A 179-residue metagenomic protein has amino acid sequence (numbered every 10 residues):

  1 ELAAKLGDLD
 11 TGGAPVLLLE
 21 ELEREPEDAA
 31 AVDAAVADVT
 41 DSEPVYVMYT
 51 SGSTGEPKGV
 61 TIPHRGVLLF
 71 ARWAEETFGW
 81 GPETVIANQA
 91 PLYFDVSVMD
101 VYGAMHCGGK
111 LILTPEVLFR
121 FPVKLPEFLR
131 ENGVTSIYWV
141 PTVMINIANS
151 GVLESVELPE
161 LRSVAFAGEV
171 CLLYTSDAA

Functional and structural regions predicted by a protein language model:
E1: Acidic beta-strand-to-loop metal/phosphate-binding motif
L6, G13-A14, P26-A179: Motif- and composition-driven signal specific to adenylation
L18-E23: Short beta-strand->alpha-helix junction loop in the catalytic core of nucleotide-activated group-transfer enzymes
